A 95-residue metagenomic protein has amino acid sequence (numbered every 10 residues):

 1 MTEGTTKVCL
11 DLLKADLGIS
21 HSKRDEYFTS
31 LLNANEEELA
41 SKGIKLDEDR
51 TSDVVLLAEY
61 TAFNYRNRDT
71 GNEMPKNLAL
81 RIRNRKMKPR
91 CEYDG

Functional and structural regions predicted by a protein language model:
M1-L56, F63-R66, L80, M87-G95: Conserved short "hinge" loops at termini or chain/domain junctions
N64-M74: Short helix-capping/linker segments at secondary-structure and domain boundaries
N72, A79-N84: Residues within mature, well-folded domains
